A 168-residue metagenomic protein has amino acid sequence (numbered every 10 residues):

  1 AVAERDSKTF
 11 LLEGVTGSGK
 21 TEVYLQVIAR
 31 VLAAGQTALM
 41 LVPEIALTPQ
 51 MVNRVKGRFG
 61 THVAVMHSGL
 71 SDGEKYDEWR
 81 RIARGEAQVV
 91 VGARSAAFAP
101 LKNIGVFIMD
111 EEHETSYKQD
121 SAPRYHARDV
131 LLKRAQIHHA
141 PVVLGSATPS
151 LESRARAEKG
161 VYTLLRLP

Functional and structural regions predicted by a protein language model:
A1-E4, V27: Pre-Walker A adenine-sensing motif
R5-L12, G35-A38, A87-Q88: Pre-Walker A (Motif I) flank of P-loop NTPase domains
L11, L39, V90, V106-M109 (+1 more regions): Walker B beta-strand of ABC/ABC-like P-loop ATPase nucleotide-binding domains, specifically the conserved hydrophobic
G14, A93-R94, D110-E112: Walker B catalytic acidic pair
G17, T21, L25, V106 (+1 more regions): Post-DEXD/H (motif II) to motif III coupling segment of the RecA-like Helicase ATP-binding lobe
S18-V23, R30-V55, E74: Conserved Walker A/P-loop ATP-binding site and its immediately adjacent core in helicase/helicase-like ATPase domains
E44-T48, L70-D72, A96-F98, E112-T115 (+2 more regions): Conserved nucleotide-binding/hydrolysis micro-motifs of P-loop NTPases
R54-H62, M66-V90, L101-I104: Conserved motor-coupling elements within RecA-like helicase/translocase cores
